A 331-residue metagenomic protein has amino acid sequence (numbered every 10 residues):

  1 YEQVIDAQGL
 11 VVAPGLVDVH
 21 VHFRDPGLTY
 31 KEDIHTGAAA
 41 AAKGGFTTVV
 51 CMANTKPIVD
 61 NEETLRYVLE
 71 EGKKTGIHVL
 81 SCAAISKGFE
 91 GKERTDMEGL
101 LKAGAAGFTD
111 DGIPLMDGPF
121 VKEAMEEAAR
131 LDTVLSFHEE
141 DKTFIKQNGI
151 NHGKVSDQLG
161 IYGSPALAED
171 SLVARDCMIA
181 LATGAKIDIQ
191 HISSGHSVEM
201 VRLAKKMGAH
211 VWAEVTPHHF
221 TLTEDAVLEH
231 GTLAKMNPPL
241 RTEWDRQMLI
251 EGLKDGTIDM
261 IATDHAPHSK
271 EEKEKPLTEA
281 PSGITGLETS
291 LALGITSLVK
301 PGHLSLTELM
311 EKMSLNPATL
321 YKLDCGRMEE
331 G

Functional and structural regions predicted by a protein language model:
Q8-G72: Metal-associated gating/positioning segment near the N- to mid-region
G9, H20, A41, G45 (+10 more regions): Divalent metal-coordination and catalytic microenvironments
D18-V21, F46-C51, H78-L80, H152-I161: Gly-rich Lys/Arg/Thr-decorated short loops/hinges at beta-loop-alpha junctions or inter-strand turns that position
G45-V50, G76-L80, G104-G107, I179-K186 (+1 more regions): Short, surface-exposed connector motifs at secondary-structure boundaries
V68-K74, M97-K102: Acidic (Asp/Glu)-rich catalytic clusters
E70-I85: A glycine-rich helix N-cap at a beta->alpha junction
R94-I261: Histidine/acidic residue-rich metal-binding segments in metalloenzymes
Q158-K186, L233, K254, D259-I261 (+1 more regions): His/Asp/Glu-enriched, well-ordered alpha-helical/loop segment that forms or immediately abuts the divalent-metal
